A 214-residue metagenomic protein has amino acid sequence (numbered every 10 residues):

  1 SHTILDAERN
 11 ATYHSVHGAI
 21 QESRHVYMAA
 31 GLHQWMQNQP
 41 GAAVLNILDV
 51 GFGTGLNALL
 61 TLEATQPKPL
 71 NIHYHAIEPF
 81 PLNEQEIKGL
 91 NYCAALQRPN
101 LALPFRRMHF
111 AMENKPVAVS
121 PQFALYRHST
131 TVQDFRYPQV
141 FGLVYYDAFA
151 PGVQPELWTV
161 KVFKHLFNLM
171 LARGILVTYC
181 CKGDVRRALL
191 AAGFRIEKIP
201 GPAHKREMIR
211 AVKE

Functional and structural regions predicted by a protein language model:
S1-L45, L62-L96: Rossmann-like AdoMet
L48-G53, E78: Conserved S-adenosyl-L-methionine
G55-L59: Glycine-rich SAM-binding Motif I of class I
E86-P138: S-adenosyl-L-methionine
F141-E156: A short SAM/SAH-binding and catalytic strip from SAM-dependent methyltransferases
L143-Y145, A172-C180: Conserved beta-strand signature within the Rossmann-like core of class I S-adenosyl-L-methionine
E156-R173: A short glycine-rich, Lys/Arg-flanked "PGG" loop and its adjoining helix->strand segment in the class I
A192-E214: Core SAM-dependent methyltransferase catalytic element
